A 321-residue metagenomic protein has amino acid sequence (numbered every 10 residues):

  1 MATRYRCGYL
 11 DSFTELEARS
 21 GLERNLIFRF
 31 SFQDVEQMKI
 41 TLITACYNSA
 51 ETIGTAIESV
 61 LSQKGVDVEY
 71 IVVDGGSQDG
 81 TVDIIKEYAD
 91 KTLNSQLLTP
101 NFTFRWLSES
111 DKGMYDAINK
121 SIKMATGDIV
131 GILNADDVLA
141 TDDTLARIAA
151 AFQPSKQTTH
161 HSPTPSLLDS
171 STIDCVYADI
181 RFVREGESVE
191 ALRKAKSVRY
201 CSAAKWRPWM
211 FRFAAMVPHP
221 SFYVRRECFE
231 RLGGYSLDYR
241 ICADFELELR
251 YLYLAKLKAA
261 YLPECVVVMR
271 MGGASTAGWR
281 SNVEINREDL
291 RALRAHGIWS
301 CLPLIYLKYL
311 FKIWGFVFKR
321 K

Functional and structural regions predicted by a protein language model:
K39-T41, E69, E246: Cell-envelope/extracellular polymer assembly enzymes that use nucleotide-activated donors
E58-D67: Short, acidic, metal-binding catalytic loop of nucleotide-sugar glycosyltransferases
S59, D74-D83, N134: A conserved acidic beta->alpha catalytic loop
D67-G76, L107-S108: Short beta-strand/loop segment that forms part of the nucleotide-sugar
S108-A125: Glycine-rich, basic loop-to-helix element that forms the pyrophosphate-binding segment of sugar-nucleotide handling
V130: Short aromatic/hydrophobic "clamp" motif used to bind/position activated sugar donors
D142-L192: Conserved donor NDP-sugar-binding/catalytic core segment of glycosyltransferases
A178, R199-R287: Conserved nucleotide-sugar donor-binding catalytic segment
